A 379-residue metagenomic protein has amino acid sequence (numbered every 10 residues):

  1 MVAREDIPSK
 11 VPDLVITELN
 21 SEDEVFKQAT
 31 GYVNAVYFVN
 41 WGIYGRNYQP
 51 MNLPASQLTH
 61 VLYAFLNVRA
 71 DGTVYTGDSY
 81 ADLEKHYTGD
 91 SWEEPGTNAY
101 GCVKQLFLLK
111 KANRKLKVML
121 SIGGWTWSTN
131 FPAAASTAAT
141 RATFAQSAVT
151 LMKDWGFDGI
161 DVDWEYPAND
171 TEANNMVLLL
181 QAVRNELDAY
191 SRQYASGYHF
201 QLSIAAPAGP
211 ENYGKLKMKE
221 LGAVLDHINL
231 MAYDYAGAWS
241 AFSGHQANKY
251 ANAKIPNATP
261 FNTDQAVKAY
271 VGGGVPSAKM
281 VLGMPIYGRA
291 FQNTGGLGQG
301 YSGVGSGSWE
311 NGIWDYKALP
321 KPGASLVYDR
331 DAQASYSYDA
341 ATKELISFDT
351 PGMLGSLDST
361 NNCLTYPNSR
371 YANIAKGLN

Functional and structural regions predicted by a protein language model:
I7-M152, Q246, C363, S369-R370: Glycan-recognition patch characteristic of GH18 chitinases/ENGases and related GlcNAc/peptidoglycan-binding proteins
V11-P12, I16-Q28, D71-E93, L106 (+3 more regions): Glycan-binding loop/region signatures in secreted carbohydrate-active enzymes
F38-N40, F65, L120-G124, W164-Y166 (+3 more regions): A cross-domain feature marking catalytic cores of carbohydrate-active enzymes and several ubiquitous metabolic/repair
G45-Y48, S196, S203-F242, G288-G305: Substrate-binding cleft/loops of secretory-pathway carbohydrate-active enzymes
V61, L120, V162, V183 (+2 more regions): Conserved, mostly hydrophobic/aromatic
T137-I160, L179-L187, Y213-H227: An active-site-proximal structural segment forming one wall of the substrate-binding cleft that immediately precedes
A148-A173, D234: Active-site groove signature of glycoside hydrolases
L180-Y213, M280-P285: Aromatic-lined carbohydrate-recognition surfaces of secreted/lumenal glycan-active proteins
